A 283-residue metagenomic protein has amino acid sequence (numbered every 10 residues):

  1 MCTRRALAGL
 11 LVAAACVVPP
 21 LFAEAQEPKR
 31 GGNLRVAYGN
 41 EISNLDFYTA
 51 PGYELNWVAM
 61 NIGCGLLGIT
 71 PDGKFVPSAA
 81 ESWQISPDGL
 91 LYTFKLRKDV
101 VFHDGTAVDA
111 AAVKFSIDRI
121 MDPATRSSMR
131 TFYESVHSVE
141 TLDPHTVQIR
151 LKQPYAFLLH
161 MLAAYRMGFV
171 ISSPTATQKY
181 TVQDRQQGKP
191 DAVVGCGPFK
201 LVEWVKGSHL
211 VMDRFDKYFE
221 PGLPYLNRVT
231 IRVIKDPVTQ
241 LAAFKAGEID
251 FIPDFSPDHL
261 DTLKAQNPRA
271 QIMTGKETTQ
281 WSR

Functional and structural regions predicted by a protein language model:
M1-G31, R119, T125, S138: Short, low-complexity disordered leader/linker segments with a strong preference for bacterial N-terminal type II
E24, K95, T131-Q178: Surface-exposed binding/hinge segments that line and control ligand-binding clefts or catalytic entry sites
G31-N40, E81, L91-T93, V113-S116 (+5 more regions): Short, well-ordered beta-strand elements
A37-P87, D118, A192-C196: N-terminal lobe/hinge region of extracytoplasmic solute-binding protein
P71-K74, Y165-P224, R228: Gly/Pro-rich hinge or "lid" segments in bacterial periplasmic/extracellular proteins
E81-R126, L142, Q148-R150, Q240-A246: Aromatic- and charge-enriched surface segment that lines or borders ligand/interaction sites
R97, Q187, D216-T262: Ligand-site clamp/hinge motif
Y133, D261-T274: Ligand-binding "clamshell"
